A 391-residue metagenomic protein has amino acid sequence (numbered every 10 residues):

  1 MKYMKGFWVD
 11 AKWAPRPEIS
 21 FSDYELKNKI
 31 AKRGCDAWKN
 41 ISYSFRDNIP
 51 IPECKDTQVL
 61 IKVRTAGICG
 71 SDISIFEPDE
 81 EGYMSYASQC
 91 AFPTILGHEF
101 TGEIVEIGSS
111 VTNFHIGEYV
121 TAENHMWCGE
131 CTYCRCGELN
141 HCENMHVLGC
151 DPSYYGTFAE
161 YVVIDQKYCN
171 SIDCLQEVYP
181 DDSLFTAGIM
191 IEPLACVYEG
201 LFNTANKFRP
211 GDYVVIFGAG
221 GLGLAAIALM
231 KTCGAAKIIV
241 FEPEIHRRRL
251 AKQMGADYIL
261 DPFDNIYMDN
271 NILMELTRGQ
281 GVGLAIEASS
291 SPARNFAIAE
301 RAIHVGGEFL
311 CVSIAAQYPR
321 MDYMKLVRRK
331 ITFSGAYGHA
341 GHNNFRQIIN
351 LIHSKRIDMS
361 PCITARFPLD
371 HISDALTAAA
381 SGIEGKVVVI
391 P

Functional and structural regions predicted by a protein language model:
M1-L96: Short N-terminal strand-loop motif that marks the start of NAD(P)H/FAD-dependent oxidoreductase cofactor-binding domains
K2, S20-S22, M268, I286 (+3 more regions): C-terminal hydrophobic helical "lid"/dimerization subdomain of Rossmann-like NAD(P)H-dependent oxidoreductases
P50-G67, E81-C134, Y155, Q176: Glycine-rich beta-strand-centered segment in the early N-terminal region that forms part of a ligand/cofactor-binding
A87-A91, H98, C128-F217: NAD(P)H dinucleotide-binding glycine-rich loop of Rossmann-like/cofactor-binding domains, especially the beta1-alpha1
P180, I216-A219, K231-F296: Adenosine-nucleotide cofactor-binding segment
G223-L224: N-terminal Rossmann-fold NAD(P) dinucleotide-binding loop
P292-S354, P391: Glycine-rich phosphate-binding loop and adjacent beta-alpha segment of Rossmann(oid) nucleotide-cofactor-binding
